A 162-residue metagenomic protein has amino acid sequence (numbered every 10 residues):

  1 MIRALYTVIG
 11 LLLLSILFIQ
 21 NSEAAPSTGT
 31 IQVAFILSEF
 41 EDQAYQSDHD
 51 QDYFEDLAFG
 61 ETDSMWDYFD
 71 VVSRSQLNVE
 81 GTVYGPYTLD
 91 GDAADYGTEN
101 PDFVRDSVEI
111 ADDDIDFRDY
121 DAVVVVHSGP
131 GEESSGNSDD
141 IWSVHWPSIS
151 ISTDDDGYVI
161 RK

Functional and structural regions predicted by a protein language model:
M1-L5: Positively charged n-region of N-terminal signal peptides that target proteins for export
Y6-T7, S27: Hydrophobic H-region at the start of alpha-helical membrane spans
T7-L17: Bacterial N-terminal signal peptides
I19-A24: Boundary at the C-terminal end of the N-terminal hydrophobic targeting segment
A25-K162: Active-site-proximal segment of zinc-dependent metalloprotease catalytic domains
